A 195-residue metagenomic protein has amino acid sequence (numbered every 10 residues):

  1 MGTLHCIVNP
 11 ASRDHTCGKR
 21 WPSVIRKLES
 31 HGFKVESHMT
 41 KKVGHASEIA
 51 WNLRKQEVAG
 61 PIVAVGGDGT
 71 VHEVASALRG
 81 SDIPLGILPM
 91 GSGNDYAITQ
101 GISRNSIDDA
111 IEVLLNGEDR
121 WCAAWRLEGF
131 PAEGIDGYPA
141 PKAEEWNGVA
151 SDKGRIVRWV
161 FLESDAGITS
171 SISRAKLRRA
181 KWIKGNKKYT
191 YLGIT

Functional and structural regions predicted by a protein language model:
M1-I62, H72, S76, D108 (+1 more regions): ATP/NTP phosphate-donor binding region
P10, V65-G67, L88-M90: Glycine-rich beta-strand-to-loop/alpha-helix junction loops that act as flexible
H31, G80-P84, L88-T195: Catalytic core of DAGKc-family lipid kinases
E36-M39, A64, G86, L162: Active-site-adjacent beta-strand anchor residues
G66, V74-A75, L85: Glycine/small-residue-rich interface belts in oligomeric ring/scaffold proteins and their assembly partners
T70-E73, Y96: Hydrolases whose catalytic domains are alpha/beta-hydrolase-1, hotdog thioesterase, or metallo-beta-lactamase-like
